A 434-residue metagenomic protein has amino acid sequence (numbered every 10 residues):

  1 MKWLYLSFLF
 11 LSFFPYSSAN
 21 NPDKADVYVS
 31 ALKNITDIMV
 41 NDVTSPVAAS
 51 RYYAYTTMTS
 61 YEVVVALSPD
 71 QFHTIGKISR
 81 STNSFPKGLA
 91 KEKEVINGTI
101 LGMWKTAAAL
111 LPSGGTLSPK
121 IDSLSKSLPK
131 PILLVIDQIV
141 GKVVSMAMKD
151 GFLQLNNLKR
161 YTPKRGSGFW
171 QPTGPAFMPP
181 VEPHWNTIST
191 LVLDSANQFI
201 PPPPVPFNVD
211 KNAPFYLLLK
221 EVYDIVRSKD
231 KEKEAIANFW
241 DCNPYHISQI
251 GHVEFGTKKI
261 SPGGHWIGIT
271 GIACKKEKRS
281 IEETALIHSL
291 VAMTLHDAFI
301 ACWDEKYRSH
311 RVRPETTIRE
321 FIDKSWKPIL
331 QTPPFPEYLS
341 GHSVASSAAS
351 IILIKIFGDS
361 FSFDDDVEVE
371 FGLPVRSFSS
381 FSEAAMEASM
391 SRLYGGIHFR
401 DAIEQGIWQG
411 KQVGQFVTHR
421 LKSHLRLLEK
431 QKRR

Functional and structural regions predicted by a protein language model:
M1-P22: Bacterial Sec-dependent N-terminal signal peptides
P15-R434: Acidic/polar surface patches and capping/hinge elements
